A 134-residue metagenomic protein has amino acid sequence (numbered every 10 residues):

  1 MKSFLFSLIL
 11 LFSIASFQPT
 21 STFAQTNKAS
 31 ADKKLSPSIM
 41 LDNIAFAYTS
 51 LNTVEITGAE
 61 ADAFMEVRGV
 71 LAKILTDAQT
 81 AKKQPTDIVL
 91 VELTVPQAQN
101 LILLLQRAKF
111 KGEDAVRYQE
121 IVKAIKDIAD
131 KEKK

Functional and structural regions predicted by a protein language model:
M1-F4: Positively charged n-region of N-terminal signal peptides that target proteins for export
S7-Q18: Bacterial N-terminal signal peptides
P19-K134: Positively charged, low-complexity terminal tracts and the immediately adjacent first secondary-structure elements
